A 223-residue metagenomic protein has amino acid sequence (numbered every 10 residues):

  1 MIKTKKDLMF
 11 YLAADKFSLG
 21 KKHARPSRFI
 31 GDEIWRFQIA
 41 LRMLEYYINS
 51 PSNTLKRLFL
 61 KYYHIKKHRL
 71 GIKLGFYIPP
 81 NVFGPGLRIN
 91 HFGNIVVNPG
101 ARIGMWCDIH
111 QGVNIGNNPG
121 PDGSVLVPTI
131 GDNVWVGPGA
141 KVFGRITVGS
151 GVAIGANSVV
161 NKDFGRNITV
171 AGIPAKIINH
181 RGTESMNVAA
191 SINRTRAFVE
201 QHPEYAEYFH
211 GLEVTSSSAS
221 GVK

Functional and structural regions predicted by a protein language model:
M1-L74, S185-K223: Terminal amphipathic alpha-helical/low-complexity segments used for targeting or macromolecular assembly
L55-R102, W106: Short linear elements at protein peripheries
H68-G75, T129-F143, Q201-E204: A short, hydrophobic secondary-structure junction motif
P79, G116, I178-N179: Generic, ordered loop/turn and secondary-structure boundary motif
P85-G86, N90-P99, G104-M105, I109-Q111 (+8 more regions): Left-handed beta-helix
I168, I173-S191: Conserved beta-strand-loop-alpha-helix hinge in the C-terminal portion of ABC ATPase nucleotide-binding domains
